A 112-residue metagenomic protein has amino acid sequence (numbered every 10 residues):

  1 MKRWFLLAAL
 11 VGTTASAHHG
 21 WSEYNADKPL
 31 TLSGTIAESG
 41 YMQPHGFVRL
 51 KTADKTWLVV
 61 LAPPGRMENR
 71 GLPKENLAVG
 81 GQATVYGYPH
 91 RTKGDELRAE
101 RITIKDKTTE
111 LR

Functional and structural regions predicted by a protein language model:
K2-L7: Sec-dependent signal peptide recognition, specifically the positively charged N-region followed immediately by
G12-T14: N-terminal signal peptide c-region/cleavage motif recognized by signal peptidases
A17-N25: Cleaved targeting-peptide boundary
G34-I36: Conserved hydrophobic positions within beta-strands
M42-K51: Short aromatic-glycine-enriched beta-strand elements
K55-P64: A short macromolecule-binding patch
N69-V85: Short nucleic-acid-contacting surface segments enriched for D/E, G, S/T with interspersed K/R
R91-R112: OB-fold/S1-family single-stranded nucleic acid-binding modules
